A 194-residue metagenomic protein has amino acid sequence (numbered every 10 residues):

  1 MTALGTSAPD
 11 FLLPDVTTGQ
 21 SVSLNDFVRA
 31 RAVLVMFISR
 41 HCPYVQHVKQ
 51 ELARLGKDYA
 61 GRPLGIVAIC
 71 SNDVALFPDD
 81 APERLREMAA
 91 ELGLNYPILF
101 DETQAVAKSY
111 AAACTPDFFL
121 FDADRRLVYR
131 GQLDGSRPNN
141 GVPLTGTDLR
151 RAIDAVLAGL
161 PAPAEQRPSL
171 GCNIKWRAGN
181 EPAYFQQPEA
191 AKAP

Functional and structural regions predicted by a protein language model:
M1-E165, N180, P188-P194: Chalcogenol-based redox active-site neighborhoods
P168-N180: A short, charged, Gly/Pro-tolerant segment at domain boundaries
A183: Short terminal or interdomain "cap/linker" segment that borders an active site or interface and mediates
